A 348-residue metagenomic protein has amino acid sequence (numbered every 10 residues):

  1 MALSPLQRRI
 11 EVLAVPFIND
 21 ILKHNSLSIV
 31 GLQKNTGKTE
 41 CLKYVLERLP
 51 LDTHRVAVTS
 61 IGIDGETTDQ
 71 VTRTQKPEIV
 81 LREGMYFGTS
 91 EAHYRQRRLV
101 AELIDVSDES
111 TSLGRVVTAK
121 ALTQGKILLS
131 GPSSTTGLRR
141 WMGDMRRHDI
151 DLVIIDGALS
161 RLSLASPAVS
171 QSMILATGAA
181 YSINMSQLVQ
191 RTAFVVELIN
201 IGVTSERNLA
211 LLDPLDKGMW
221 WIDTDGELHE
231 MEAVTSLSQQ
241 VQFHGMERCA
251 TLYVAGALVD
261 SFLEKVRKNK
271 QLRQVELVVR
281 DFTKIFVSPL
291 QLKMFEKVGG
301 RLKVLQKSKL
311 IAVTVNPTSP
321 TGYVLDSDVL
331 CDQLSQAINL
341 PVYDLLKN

Functional and structural regions predicted by a protein language model:
L6-V12: N-terminal pre-Walker A segment at the start of P-loop NTPase domains
A14-D64: Walker A (P-loop) phosphate-binding motif
S26-L32, K120-G131: Short, basic, glycine/proline-bearing loop/turn elements
T36-G37, G65-D69, L162-L164, I183-N184: Short active-site-adjacent helix-start/loop capping segments
V45-A119, L330: N-terminal phosphate/diphosphate-binding loop that engages ATP/GTP or pyrophosphate donors across diverse enzyme folds
A57-I61, S130-G131, L152-G157, L175 (+1 more regions): General beta-strand structural signal in soluble alpha/beta enzymes
S134, L138-L152, G157-A337: Conserved catalytic-core segment of NTP-binding enzymes
